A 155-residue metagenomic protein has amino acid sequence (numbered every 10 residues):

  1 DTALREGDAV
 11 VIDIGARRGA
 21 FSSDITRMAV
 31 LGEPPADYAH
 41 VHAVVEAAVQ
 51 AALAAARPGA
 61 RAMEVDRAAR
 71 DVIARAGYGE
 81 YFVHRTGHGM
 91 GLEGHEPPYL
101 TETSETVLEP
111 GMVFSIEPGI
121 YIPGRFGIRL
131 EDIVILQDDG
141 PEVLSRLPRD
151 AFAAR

Functional and structural regions predicted by a protein language model:
D1-R155: Active-site neighborhoods and metal-handling regions in enzymes and metal-associated proteins
